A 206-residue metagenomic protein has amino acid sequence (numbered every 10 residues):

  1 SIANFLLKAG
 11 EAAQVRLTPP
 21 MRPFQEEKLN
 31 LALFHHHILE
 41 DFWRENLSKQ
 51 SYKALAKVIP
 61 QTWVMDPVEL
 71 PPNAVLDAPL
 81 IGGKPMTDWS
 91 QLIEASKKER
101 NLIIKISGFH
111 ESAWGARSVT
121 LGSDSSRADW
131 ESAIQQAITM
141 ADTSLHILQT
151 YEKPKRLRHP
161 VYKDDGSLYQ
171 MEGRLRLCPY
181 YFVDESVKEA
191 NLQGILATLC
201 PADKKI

Functional and structural regions predicted by a protein language model:
S1-I206: Domain-scale recognition of functional cores that engage charged ligands
